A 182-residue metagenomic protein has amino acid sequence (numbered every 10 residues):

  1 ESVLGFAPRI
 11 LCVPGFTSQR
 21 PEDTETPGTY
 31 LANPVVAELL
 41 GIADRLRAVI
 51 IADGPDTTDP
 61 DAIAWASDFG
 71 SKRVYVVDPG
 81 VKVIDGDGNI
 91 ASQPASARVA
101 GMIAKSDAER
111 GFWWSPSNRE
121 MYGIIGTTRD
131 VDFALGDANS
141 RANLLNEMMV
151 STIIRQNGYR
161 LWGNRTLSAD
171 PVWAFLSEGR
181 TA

Functional and structural regions predicted by a protein language model:
E1-A182: A glycine- and small-residue-enriched flexible loop/hinge signal that marks low-structured segments
